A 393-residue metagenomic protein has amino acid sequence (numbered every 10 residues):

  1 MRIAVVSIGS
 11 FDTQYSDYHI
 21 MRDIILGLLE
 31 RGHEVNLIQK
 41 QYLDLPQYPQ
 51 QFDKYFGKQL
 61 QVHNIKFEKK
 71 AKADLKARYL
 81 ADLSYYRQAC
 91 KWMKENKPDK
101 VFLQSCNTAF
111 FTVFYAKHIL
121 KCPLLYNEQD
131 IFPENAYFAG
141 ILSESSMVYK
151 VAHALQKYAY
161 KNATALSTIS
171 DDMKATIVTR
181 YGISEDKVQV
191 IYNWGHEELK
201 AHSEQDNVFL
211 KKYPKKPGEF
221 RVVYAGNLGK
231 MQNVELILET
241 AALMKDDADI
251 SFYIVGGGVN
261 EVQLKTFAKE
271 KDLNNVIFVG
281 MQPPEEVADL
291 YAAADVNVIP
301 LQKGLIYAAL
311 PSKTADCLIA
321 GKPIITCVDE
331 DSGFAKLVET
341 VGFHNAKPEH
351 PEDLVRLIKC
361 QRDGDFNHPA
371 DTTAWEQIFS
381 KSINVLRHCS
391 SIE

Functional and structural regions predicted by a protein language model:
M1-Q50: N-terminal subdomain of nucleotide-sugar transferases
I8, D12, F67-K76, C122-K157 (+1 more regions): Acceptor-binding helix/loop patch of EC 2.4 sugar-transfer enzymes, predominantly nucleotide-sugar-dependent
D82-A89, P98-N135, A346: An aromatic- and histidine-rich active-site surface loop
C90, F111-I119, F132, S146-T168: Membrane-proximal helix-turn-helix segments that form the acceptor-binding/catalytic region of lipid-linked
D172, N193-W194: Carbohydrate-associated surface elements
K215-Q232, L238-A241, F379: Conserved donor-binding/catalytic core segment of Leloir-type glycosyltransferases
Q232, P283-L290, N297-D316, I325-K336: Nucleotide-sugar-dependent
Y253-G256, V262-E286: Nucleotide-activated donor-binding/catalytic signature segment of Leloir-type glycosyltransferases, i.e., the conserved
